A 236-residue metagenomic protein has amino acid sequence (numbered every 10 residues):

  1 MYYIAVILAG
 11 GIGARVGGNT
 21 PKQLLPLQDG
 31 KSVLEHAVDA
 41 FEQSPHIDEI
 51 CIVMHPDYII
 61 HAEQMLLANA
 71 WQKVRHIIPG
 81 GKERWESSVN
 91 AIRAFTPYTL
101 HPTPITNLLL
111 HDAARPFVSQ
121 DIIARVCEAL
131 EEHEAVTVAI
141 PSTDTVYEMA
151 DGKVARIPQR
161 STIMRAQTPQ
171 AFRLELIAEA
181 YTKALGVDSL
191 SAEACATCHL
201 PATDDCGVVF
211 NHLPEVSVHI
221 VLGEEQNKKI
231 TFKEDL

Functional and structural regions predicted by a protein language model:
Y2-I59: N-terminal glycine-rich phosphate-binding loop and ensuing alpha1 helix
A5-I7, I52, L110, A135-V138 (+1 more regions): Structural beta-sheet core signal
I7, L34, A91, H111-D112 (+3 more regions): Residue-level signal for inorganic ion chemistry
V16, A62-E63, V126: Hydrophobic packing residues within well-ordered alpha-helices of enzyme cores
E35-L100, P104-I105, E193: Conserved N-terminal catalytic core of the sugar/cofactor nucleotidyltransferase
K82-A150, Q167: Conserved beta-loop-beta/alpha segment of the NTase-like Rossmann-fold superfamily that binds/positions NTPs
E148-F172: Short, flexible, basic/aromatic active-site loop/helix in glycosyltransferases
R165-L236: Conserved alpha/beta core of the MobA/IspD/sugar-nucleotide pyrophosphorylase nucleotidyltransferase superfamily
